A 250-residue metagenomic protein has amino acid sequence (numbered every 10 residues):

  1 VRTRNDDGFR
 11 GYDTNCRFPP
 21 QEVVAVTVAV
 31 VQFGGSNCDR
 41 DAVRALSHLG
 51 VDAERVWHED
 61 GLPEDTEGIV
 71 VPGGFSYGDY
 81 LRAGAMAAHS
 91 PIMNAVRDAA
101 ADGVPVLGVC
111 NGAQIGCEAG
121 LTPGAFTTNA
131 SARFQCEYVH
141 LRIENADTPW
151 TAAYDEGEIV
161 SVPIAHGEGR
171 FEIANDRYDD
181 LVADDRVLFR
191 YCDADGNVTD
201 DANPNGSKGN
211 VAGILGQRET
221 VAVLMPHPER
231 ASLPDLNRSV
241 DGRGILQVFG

Functional and structural regions predicted by a protein language model:
V1-V109, C117-P123, T127-Q135, R142 (+5 more regions): N-terminal beta1-alpha1 cap of cysteine-dependent amidohydrolase-like domains
G74, N111-G112, G167, P228: Conformational gate/switch positions in structured elements
G112-Q114, L121-T122, A132-R133, N145-T148 (+2 more regions): Short acidic/polar capping segments at secondary-structure boundaries
T127-E158, I164-A165: Alpha/beta-hydrolase-fold enzymes
T151-G250: C-terminal and late-domain segments of enzyme folds
